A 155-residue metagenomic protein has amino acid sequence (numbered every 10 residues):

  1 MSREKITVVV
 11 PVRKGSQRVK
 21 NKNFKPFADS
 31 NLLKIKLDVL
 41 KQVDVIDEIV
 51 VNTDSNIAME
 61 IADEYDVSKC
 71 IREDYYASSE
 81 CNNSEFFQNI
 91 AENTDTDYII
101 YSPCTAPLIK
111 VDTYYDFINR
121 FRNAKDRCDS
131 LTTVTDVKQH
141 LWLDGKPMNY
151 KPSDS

Functional and structural regions predicted by a protein language model:
R3-N52: N-terminal glycine-rich phosphate-binding loop and ensuing alpha1 helix
R13, D74, P103, T135-D136: Histidine-centered beta-alpha loop that forms part of the nucleotide-sugar donor binding/catalytic region in diverse
K41-V45, D95, N123-K125: Short helix-capping segments at alpha-helix termini
T53-A58, D136-K138: Short, polar loop motifs at secondary-structure junctions
N56-I100, L108, D112-D116: Short phosphate-binding loop-to-helix
E85-F86, Y98, P107-S155: Conserved core of the sugar-phosphate nucleotidyltransferase
